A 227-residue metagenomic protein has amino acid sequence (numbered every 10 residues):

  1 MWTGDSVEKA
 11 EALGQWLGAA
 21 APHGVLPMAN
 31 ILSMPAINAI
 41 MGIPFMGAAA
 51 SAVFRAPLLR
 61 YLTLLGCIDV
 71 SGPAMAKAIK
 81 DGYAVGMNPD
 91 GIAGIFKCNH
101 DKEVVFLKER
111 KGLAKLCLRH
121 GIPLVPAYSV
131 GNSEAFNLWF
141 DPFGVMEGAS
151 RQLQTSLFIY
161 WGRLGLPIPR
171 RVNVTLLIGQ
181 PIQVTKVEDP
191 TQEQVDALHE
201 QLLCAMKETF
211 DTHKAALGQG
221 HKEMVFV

Functional and structural regions predicted by a protein language model:
G4, A10-D81, G91-K108: Catalytic core of membrane glycerolipid acyltransferases/transacylases, capturing the structured, soluble-facing
V7-E8, E193: Conserved, non-catalytic sequence blocks in retroelement Pol enzymes and Pol-derived host proteins
K9-Q15, L64-I68, M146-Y160: Short charge-dense sequence patches
K77-V227: Non-catalytic C-terminal accessory region of glycerolipid acyltransferases and related lyso-lipid remodeling enzymes
